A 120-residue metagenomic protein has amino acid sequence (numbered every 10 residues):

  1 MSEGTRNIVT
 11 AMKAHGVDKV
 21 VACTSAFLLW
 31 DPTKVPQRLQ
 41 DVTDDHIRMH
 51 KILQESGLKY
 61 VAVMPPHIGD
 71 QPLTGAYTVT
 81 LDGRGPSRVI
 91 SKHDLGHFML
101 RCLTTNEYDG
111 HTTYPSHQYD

Functional and structural regions predicted by a protein language model:
M1-C23, D44-R48: NAD(P)-cofactor binding segment of oxidoreductase domains
M1-S2, R38-R48, R88-H93: Short-chain dehydrogenase/reductase
H15-V20, D82-D120: Mid/C-terminal beta-alpha module of Rossmann-like enzyme folds, strongest in SDR-family dehydrogenases/epimerases
V20-A26, V63-P65: SDR active-site strand-loop-helix element
A26-P32, I68-Q71: Conserved catalytic-site region of short-chain dehydrogenase/reductase
L29-D41: Alpha-helical membrane-targeting segments
H50-P72: Conserved beta-loop-beta element that borders a ligand/cofactor-binding pocket
I68-V89: C-terminal/domain-terminus segments
